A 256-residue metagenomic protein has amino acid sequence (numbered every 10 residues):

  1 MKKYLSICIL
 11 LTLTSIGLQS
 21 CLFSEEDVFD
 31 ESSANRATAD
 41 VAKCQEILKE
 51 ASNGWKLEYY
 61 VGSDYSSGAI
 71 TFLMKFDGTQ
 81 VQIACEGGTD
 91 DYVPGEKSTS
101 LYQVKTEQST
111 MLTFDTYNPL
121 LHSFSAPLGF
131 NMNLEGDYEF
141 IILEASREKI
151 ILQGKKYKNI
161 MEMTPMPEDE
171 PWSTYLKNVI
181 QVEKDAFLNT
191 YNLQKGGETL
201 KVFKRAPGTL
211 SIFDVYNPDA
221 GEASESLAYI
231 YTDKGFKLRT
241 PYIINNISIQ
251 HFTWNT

Functional and structural regions predicted by a protein language model:
M1-C8: Bacterial N-terminal signal peptides that target proteins for export
L11-T12: Repetitive helical segments and hydrophobic/amphipathic motifs
I16-S20: C-terminal motif of bacterial Sec signal peptides marking the signal peptidase cleavage site
L22-M111, E168-N189: Acidic/polar, low-complexity intrinsically disordered N-terminal segments immediately downstream of a Sec signal
E58-Y60, L73-D77, A84-E86, K105 (+9 more regions): A structural detector for beta-sheet-dominated domains
C85-Y138, S211-T256: Contiguous, well-ordered beta-strand patches that form the walls/edges of small beta-barrel/beta-sandwich domains
L134-M163: Hydrophobic, ordered structural segments
K156, I160, M166-T256: Preference for solvent-exposed, low-hydrophobicity sequence contexts
